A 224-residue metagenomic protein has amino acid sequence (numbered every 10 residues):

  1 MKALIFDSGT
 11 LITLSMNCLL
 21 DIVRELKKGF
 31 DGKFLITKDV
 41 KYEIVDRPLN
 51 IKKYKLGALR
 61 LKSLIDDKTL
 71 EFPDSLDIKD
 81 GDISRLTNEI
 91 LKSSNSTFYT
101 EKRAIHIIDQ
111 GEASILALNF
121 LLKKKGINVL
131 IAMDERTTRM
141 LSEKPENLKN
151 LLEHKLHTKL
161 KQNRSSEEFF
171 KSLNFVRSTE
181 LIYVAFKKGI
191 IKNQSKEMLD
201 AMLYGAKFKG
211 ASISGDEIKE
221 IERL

Functional and structural regions predicted by a protein language model:
K2-K123, I127-V129, R136-L224: Active-site-proximal, substrate-binding regions of enzyme catalytic domains and RNA-binding/basic surfaces
